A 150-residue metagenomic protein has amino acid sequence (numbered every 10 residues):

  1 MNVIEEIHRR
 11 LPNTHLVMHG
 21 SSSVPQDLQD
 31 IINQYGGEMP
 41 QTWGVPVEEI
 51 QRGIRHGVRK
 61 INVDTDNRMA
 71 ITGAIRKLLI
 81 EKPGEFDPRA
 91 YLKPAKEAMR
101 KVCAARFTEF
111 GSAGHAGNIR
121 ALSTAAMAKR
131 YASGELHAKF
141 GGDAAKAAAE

Functional and structural regions predicted by a protein language model:
M1-M18, S22, Q26-Q34: Alpha-helix-loop-beta-strand connector modules within alpha/beta enzyme cores
V3-E5, E38-Q41, K82-E85: Short, surface-exposed linear patches
L16-H19, M39-Q41, R59-V63: Hydrophobic faces of well-ordered beta-strands that scaffold small-molecule active sites in alpha/beta enzyme cores
H19-P25, G44, D64-D66: Active-site beta-loop-alpha junctions enriched in small/polar residues
Q34, V45-E150: C-terminal alpha-helical cap/extension of soluble enzyme domains
